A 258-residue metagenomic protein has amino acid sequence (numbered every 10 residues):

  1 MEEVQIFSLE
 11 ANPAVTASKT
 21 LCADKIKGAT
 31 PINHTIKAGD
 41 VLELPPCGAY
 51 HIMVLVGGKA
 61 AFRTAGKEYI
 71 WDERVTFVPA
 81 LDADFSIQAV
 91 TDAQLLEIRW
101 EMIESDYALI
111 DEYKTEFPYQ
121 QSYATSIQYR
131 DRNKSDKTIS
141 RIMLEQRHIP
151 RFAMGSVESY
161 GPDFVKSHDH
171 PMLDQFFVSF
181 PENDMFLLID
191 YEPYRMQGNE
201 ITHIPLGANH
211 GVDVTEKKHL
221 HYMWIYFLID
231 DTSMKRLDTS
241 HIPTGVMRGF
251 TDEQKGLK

Functional and structural regions predicted by a protein language model:
M1-G28, I103-G161, G249-K258: A short, N-terminal "cap"/entry segment at the start of jelly-roll beta-barrel domains of the cupin/DSBH fold
A17-K19, K27-C47, A153-H170: Conserved short histidine dyad/triad with adjacent acidic residue
P31-T35, I52, E68, T76-V78 (+4 more regions): Conserved hydrophobic/aromatic beta-strand scaffold that supports enzyme active sites
P45-E73, F176-G198: A short beta-strand-loop-beta hairpin characteristic of the jelly-roll/cupin
W71-V90, W100, M196-K217, Y226-F227: Conserved metal-binding segment of the jelly-roll/cupin
T91-L109, K218-R236: A short hydrophobic beta-strand segment most commonly corresponding to one strand of the jelly-roll/cupin
I149-E182, F186-T202: Acidic/His-leaning functional-site neighborhoods
W224-K258: Hydrophilic extracytoplasmic domains
